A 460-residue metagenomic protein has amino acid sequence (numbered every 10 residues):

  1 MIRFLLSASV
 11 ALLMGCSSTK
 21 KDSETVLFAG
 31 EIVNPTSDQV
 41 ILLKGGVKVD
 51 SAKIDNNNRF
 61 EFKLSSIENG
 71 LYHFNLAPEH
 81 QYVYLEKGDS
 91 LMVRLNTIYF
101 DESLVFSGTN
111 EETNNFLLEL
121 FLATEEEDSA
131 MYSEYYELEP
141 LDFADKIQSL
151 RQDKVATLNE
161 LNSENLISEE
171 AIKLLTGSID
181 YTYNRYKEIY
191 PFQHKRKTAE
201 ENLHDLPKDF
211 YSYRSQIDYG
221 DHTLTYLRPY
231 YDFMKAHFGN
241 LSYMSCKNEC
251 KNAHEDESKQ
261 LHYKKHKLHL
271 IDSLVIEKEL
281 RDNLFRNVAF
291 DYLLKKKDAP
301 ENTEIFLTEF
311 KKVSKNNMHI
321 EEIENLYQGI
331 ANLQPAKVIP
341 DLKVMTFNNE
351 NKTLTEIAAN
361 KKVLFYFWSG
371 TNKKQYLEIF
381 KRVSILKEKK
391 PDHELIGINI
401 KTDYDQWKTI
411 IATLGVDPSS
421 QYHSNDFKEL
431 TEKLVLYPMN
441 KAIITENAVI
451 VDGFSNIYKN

Functional and structural regions predicted by a protein language model:
M1-L27, G453: Bacterial Sec-dependent N-terminal signal peptides
S17-A171, Y186-I189: A non-transmembrane, solvent-exposed segment enriched in polar/low-complexity residues
E137-H269: N-terminal, charged low-complexity regulatory/assembly segments
Y263-P335: N-terminal targeting signals for export/organelle localization
H319-T355, S424: N-terminal "domain-start" segment that seeds a small globular fold
K352-V383, E394-I396: Short active-site neighborhood of thiol/selenol oxidoreductases, capturing the structured segment around
K374-A412, K428-L430: Structural microenvironment flanking redox-active thiols in thiol-disulfide oxidoreductases
I411-N447: Short, internal strand/loop/helix patches that form the active-site neighborhood or redox-interaction surface
